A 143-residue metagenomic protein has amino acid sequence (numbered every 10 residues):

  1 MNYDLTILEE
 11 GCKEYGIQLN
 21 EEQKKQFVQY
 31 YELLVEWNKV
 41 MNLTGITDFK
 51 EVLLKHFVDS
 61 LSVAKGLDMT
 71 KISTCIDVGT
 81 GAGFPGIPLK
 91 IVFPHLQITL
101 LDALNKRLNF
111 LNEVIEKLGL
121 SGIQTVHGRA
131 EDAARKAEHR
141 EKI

Functional and structural regions predicted by a protein language model:
M1-I46: N-terminal auxiliary segments of SAM/dcSAM-dependent transferases
N2-D4, D48, D132, K136: Alpha-helix initiation/capping motif
D4, Y30, V52, D77-V78: Residues at the start of alpha-helices and the adjacent loop-to-helix junctions
E14-G16, V40-L43, F49-K50, L54 (+3 more regions): Generic secondary-structure boundary/loop-capping signal
N20-K24, K50, D77, A103: Short linear sequence motifs
Q23-Q26, L43-A64: Conserved SAM-binding loop and adjacent beta-strand
L61-I143: Conserved SAM/SAH cofactor-binding pocket of Class I
